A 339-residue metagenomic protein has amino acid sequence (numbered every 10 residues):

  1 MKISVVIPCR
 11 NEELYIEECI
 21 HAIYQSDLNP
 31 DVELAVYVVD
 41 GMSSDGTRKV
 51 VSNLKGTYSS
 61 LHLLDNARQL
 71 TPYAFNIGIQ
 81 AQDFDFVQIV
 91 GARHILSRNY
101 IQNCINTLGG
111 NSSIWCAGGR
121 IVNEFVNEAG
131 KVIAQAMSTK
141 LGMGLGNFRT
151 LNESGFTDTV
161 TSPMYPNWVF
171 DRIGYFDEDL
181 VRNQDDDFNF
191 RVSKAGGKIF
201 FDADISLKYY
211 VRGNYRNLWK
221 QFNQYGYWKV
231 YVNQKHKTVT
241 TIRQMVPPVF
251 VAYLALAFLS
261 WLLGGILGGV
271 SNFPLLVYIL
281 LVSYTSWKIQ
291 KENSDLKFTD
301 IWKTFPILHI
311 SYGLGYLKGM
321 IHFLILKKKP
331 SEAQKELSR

Functional and structural regions predicted by a protein language model:
H21-V32: Short, acidic, metal-binding catalytic loop of nucleotide-sugar glycosyltransferases
A22, D40-K49, H94: A conserved acidic beta->alpha catalytic loop
G46, V90-T107, F190: Acidic donor-binding/catalytic loop of UDP-sugar-dependent glycosyltransferases, especially processive GT2
D65-Q82, N103, E153, T157-V160: Glycine-rich, basic loop-to-helix element that forms the pyrophosphate-binding segment of sugar-nucleotide handling
V87: Short aromatic/hydrophobic "clamp" motif used to bind/position activated sugar donors
R98-K131, S206, Y210: Conserved donor NDP-sugar-binding/catalytic core segment of glycosyltransferases
G119-F125, I133-F156, V160-S162, D171 (+1 more regions): Short, flexible, basic/aromatic active-site loop/helix in glycosyltransferases
D177-T240: Catalytic donor/gating beta->alpha subdomain of glycosyltransferases that bind UDP-sugars
